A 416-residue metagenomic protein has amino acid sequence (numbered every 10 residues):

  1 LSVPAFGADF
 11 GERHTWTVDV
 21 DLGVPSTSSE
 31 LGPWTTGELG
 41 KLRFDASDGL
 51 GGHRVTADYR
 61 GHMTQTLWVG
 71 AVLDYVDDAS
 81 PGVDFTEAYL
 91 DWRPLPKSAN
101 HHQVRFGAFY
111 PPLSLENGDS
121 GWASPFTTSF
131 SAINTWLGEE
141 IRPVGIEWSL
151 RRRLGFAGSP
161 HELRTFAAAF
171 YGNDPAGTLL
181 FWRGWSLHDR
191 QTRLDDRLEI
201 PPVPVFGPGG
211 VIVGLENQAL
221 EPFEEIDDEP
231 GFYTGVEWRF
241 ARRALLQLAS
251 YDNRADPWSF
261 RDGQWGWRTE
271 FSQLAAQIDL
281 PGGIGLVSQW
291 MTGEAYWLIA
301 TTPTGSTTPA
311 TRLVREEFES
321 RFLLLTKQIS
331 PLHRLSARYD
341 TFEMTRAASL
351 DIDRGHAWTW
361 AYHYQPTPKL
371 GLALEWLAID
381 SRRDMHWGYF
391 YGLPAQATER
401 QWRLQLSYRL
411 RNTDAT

Functional and structural regions predicted by a protein language model:
G11-T15, G23, T27-S28, P160 (+3 more regions): Detector for outer-membrane/organellar transmembrane beta-barrel domains, recognizing the amphipathic beta-strand
E12, D48-V55, G82-T86, E140-I146 (+5 more regions): Residues that define the transmembrane beta-barrel architecture of outer-membrane proteins
R13-S28, A46-W185, W238-A241, L324-I329 (+2 more regions): Outer membrane beta-barrel
S28-T36, S80-E87, N117-A123, G177-G184 (+4 more regions): Outer-membrane beta-barrel translocator domains and adjoining extracellular loop/strand segments of Gram-negative
S29-G40, E199-P202, F206-G207, V211 (+4 more regions): Outer membrane beta-barrel transmembrane domains
G40-L42, T64-D77, R93, V104-F106 (+4 more regions): Transmembrane beta-strand segments that form the barrel wall of outer-membrane beta-barrel proteins
V55-A57, A88-L90, I146-W148, T234-V236 (+6 more regions): Membrane-embedded beta-strands of outer-membrane beta-barrel proteins, especially the hydrophobic/small aromatic
W148, P394-T416: Outer-membrane beta-barrel "beta-signal"
